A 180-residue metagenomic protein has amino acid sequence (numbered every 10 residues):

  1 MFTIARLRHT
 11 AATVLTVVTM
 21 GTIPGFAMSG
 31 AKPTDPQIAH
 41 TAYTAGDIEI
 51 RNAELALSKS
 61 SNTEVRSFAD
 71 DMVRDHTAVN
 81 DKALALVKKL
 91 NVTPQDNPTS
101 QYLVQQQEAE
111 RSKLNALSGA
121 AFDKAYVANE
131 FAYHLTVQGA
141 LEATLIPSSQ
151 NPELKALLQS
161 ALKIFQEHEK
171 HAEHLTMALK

Functional and structural regions predicted by a protein language model:
F2-A12, G21-K180: His/Met- and acidic-residue-enriched segments that coordinate or traffic transition-metal cofactors and support
